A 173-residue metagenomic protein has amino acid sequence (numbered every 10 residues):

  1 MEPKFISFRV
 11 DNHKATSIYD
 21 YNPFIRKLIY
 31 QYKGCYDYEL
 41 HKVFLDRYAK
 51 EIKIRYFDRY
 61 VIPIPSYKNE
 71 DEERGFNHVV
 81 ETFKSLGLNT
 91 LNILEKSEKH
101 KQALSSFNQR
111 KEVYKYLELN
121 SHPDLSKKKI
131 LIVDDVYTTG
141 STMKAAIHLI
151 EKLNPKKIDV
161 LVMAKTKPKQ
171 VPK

Functional and structural regions predicted by a protein language model:
M1-Y60, K68-F76, K84, L88 (+2 more regions): Active-site-facing substrate-recognition patch
K50, E81-L88, K144, H148-K152: Short, well-ordered alpha-helices that flank and scaffold nucleotide-derived cofactor binding pockets
R59-V61, K129-L131: Structural motif
P63-P65, D134, V162-A164: Short beta-strand/turn micro-motifs composed of small residues that flank or help shape donor/cofactor-binding pockets
N92-I93, V160: A structural preference for short, hydrophobic beta-strand core positions in alpha/beta folds
S121-K128, N154: Short, glycine- and charge-enriched coil/turn segments that flank and shape catalytic ligand pockets
I132-A146: A phosphate-binding catalytic loop at a beta-strand-loop-alpha-helix junction that coordinates phosphoryl groups
A145-K173: PRPP-dependent phosphoribosyltransferase catalytic core
